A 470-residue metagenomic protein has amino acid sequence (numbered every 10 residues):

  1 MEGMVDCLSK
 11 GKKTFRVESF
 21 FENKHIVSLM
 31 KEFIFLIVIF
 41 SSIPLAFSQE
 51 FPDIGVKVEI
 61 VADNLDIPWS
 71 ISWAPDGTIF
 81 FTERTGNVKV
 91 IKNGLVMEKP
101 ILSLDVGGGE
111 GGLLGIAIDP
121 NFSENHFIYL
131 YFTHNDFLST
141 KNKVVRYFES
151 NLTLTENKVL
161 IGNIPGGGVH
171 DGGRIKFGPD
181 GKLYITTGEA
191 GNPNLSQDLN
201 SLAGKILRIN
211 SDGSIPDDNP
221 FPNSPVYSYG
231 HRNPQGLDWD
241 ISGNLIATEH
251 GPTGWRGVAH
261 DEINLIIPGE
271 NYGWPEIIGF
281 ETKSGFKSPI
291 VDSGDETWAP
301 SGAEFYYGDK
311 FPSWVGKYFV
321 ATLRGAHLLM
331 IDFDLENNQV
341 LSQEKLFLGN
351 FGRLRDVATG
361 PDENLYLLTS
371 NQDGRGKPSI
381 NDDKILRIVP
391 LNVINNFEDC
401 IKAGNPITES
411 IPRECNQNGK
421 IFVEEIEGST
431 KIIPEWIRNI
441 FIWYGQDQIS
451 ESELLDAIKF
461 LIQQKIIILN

Functional and structural regions predicted by a protein language model:
F51-P52, G111-L113, N121-S123, E189-E344 (+3 more regions): Beta-propeller domain segments
I60-D66, I101-G108, I161-G167, P225-Y229 (+2 more regions): Surface loop/turn motifs at the tips and blade-to-blade linkers of beta-strand repeat domains
I60-G86, A299-E304: Beta-strand-rich domains and repeat architectures in extracellular enzymes and scaffolds, especially beta-propellers
W69-S72, A117, K176, D238 (+2 more regions): Conserved beta-strand position repeated across blades of beta-propeller domains
T78, N87, F127, K182-Y184 (+3 more regions): Generic structural signal for coil-to-beta-strand starts
M97-D119: Blade-loop segments of beta-propeller domains
K141-F177: Asp-box/WD-like beta-propeller blade repeats and closely related beta-sheet repeat scaffolds
V393-T408, P412-N470: Acidic, Ser/Pro/Thr-rich low-complexity regulatory regions and the short amphipathic helical interaction modules they
